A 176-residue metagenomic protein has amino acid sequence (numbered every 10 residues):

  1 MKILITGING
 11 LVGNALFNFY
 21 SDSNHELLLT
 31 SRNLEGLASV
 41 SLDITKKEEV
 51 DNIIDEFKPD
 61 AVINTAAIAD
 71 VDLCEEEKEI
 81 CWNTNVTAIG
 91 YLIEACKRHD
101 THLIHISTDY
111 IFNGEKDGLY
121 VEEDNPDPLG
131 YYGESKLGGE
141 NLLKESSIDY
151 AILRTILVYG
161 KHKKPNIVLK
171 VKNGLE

Functional and structural regions predicted by a protein language model:
M1-S23: N-terminal Rossmann NAD(P)H-binding glycine-rich loop of SDR-like oxidoreductase domains
T6, T30, V62-A66, L103-T108 (+2 more regions): SDR active-site strand-loop-helix element
L34-E48: Rossmann-fold cofactor-recognition segment
I44-T84: NAD(P)H-binding glycine-rich loop region in Rossmannoid oxidoreductase-like domains and their noncatalytic homologs
T45, I80-Y91, P126, G130 (+1 more regions): Glycine-rich NAD(P)-binding loop of the Rossmann-fold in SDR/ketoreductase-type enzymes
V62, E76-I104: NAD(P)-cofactor binding segment of oxidoreductase domains
I68-V71, E76, T108-L129: Active-site "gating" loop of Rossmann-like NAD(P)-dependent oxidoreductase/epimerase domains
N141-E176: NAD(P)-dependent short-chain dehydrogenase/reductase
